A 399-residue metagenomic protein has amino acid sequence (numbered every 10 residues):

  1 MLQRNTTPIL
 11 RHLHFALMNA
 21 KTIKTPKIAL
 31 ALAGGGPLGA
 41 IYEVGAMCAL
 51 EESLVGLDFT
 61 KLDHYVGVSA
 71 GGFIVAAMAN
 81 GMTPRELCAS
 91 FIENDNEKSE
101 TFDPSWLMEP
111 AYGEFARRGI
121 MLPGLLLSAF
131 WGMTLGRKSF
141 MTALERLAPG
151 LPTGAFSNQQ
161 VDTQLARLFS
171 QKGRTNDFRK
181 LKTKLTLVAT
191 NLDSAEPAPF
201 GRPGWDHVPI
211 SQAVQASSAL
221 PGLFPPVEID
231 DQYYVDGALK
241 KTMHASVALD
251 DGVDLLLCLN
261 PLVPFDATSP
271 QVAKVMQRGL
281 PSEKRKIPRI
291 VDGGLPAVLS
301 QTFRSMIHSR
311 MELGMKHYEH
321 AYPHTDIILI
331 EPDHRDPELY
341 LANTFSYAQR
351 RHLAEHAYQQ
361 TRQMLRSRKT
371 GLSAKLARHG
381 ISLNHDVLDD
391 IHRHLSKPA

Functional and structural regions predicted by a protein language model:
L2, P8-V68, F73-A399: Patatin-like phospholipase
